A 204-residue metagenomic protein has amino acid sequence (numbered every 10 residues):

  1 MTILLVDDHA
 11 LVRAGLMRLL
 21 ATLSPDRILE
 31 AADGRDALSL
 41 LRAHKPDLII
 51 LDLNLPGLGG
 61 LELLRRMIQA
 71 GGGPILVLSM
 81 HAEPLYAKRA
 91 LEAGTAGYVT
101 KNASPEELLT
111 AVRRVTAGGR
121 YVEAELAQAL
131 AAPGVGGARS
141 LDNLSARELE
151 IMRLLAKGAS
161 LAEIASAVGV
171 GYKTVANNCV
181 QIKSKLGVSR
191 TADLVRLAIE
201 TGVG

Functional and structural regions predicted by a protein language model:
V6-D7, A31, I49: Conserved sequence signature across two-component system core domains
V12, P56: The feature encodes the CheY-like receiver
P25-A32, L40, V188: Short hydrophobic/Thr-rich beta-strand motif most characteristic of the beta2 strand and flanking loop of CheY-like
D33-D36, G59-E62, A82: Acidic catalytic/metal-coordinating carboxylates
S39, L61-G72: Short amphipathic alpha-helix used as the core "switch/output" element in two-component signaling
D52, S79: Active-site residues of response regulator receiver
L85-M152, A192, V203-G204: Short, flexible helix-to-coil linker/hinge segments that flank and couple to helix-turn-helix
G158-D193: Recognition helix of helix-turn-helix DNA-binding domains
